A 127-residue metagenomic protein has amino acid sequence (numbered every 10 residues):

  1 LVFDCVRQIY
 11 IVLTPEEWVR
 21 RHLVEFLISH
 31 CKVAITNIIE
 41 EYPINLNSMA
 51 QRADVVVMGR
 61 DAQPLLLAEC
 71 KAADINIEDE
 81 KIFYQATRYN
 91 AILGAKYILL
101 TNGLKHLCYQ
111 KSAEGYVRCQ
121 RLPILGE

Functional and structural regions predicted by a protein language model:
L1-Y97, L104-E127: A short, conserved, highly charged catalytic patch centered on acidic carboxylates
